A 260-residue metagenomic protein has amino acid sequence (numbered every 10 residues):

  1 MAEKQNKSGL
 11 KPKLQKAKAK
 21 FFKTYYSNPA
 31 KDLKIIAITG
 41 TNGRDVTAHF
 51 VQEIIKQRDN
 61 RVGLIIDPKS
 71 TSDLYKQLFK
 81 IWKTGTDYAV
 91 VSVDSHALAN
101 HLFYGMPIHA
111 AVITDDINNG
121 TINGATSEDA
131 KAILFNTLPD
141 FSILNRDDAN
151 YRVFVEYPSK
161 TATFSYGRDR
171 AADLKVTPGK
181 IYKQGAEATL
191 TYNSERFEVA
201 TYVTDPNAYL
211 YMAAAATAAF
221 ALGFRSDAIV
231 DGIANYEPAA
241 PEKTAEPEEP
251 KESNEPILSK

Functional and structural regions predicted by a protein language model:
M1-K11: Charged, amphipathic alpha-helical linker segments immediately N-terminal to NTP-binding catalytic cores
K20-K69: Walker A (P-loop) phosphate-binding motif
K31-L33, V90, I108-S259: Acidic, Mg2+-coordinating active-site environments of NTP-dependent enzymes
V51, I55, L74-L78, M212-L222: Buried hydrophobic packing segments
D59, I66, G105, S194-R196: Residue-level detection of beta-strand-connecting loop/turn positions
I81-D87, P139: Short, high-confidence coil segments that cap the C-terminus of an alpha-helix and link into the following beta-strand
T86-H96: Switch II (G3) loop of P-loop NTPases
H96-Y104: Conserved helix/coil segment N-terminal to the catalytic DExD/H
